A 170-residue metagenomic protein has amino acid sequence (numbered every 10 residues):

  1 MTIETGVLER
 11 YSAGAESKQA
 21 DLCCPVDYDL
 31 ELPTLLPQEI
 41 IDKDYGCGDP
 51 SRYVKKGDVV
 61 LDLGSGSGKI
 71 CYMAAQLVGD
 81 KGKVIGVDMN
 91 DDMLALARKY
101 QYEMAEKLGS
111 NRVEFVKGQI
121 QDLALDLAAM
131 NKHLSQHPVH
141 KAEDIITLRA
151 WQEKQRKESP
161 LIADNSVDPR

Functional and structural regions predicted by a protein language model:
M1-V26: N-terminal auxiliary segments of SAM/dcSAM-dependent transferases
P25-V59, I70-L77: Conserved alpha-helix/loop element of class I SAM-dependent methyltransferases that forms part of the SAM/SAH-binding
D58-G66, I85: Conserved class I S-adenosyl-L-methionine
G82: Glycine-centered, small-residue-biased loops immediately flanking beta-strands in adenine/cofactor-binding cores
N90: Conserved SAM/SAH-binding beta-strand->alpha-helix loop
A97-R98: Conserved SAM-binding loop
Q101-D164: S-adenosyl-L-methionine
D168-R170: A short SAM/SAH-binding and catalytic strip from SAM-dependent methyltransferases
